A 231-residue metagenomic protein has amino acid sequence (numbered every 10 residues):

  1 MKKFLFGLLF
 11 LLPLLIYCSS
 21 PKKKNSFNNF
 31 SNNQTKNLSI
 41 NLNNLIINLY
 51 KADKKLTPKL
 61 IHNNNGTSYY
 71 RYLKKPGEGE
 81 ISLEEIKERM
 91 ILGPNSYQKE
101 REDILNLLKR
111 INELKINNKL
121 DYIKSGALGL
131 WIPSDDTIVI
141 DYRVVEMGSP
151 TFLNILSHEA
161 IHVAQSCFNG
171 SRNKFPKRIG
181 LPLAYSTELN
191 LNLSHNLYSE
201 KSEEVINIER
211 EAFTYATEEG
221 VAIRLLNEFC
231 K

Functional and structural regions predicted by a protein language model:
M1-K22: Classical Sec-dependent N-terminal signal peptides that target proteins to the secretory pathway
L5, L12, N25-F30, D136-V139 (+2 more regions): Conserved, well-structured beta-alpha core segment at the onset of a catalytic domain
S26-N33, N37-D136, V145-E146: Auxiliary, metal-adjacent structural segments of Zn-dependent hydrolase domains
D103-N106, T151, I155, E159 (+2 more regions): Extracytoplasmic/secreted proteins, especially bacterial periplasmic and envelope-associated proteins
V139-L156: Short pre-active-site segment immediately N-terminal to the catalytic Zn-binding motif
A160-K177: Catalytic Zn2+-binding segment of zinc metalloproteases
P176-K231: Metalloprotease/metallohydrolase-associated module, dominated by Zn2+-dependent proteases
